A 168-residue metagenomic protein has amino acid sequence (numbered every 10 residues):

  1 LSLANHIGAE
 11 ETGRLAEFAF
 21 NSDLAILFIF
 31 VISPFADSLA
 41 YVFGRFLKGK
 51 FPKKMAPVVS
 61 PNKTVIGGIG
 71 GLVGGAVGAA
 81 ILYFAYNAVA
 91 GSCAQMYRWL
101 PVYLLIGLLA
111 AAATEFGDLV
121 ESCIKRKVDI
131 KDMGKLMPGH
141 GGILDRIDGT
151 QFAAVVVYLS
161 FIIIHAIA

Functional and structural regions predicted by a protein language model:
L1-A80, F84-F152: Interhelical loop and helix-boundary elements at the membrane-water interface of polytopic inner-membrane proteins
L159-A168: Juxtamembrane boundary at the C-terminal end of a transmembrane helix
